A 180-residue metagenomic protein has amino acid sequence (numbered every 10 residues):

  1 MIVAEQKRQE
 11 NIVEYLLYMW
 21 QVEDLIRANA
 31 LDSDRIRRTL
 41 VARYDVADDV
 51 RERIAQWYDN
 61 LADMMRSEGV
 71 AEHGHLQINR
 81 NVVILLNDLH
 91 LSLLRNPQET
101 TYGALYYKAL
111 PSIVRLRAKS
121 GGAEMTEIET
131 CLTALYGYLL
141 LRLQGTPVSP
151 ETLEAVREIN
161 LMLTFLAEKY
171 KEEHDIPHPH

Functional and structural regions predicted by a protein language model:
I2-H73: N-terminal interaction modules that seed assembly of large macromolecular complexes
V3, R53, A62-R66, N81 (+4 more regions): A structural motif
R8-N11, V50, I54, H75-I78 (+5 more regions): Residue-level recognition of alpha-helical structural elements
L25-A28, V46, N60-A71, D88-E99 (+3 more regions): Amphipathic alpha-helical interaction surfaces
W57-N60, L85, K108, S112 (+2 more regions): Charge-rich, solvent-exposed alpha-helical interaction surfaces
L76-Y136: A charged, amphipathic interaction segment
V114-H180: Glycine-rich, aromatic-bearing surface loops/beta-hairpins
